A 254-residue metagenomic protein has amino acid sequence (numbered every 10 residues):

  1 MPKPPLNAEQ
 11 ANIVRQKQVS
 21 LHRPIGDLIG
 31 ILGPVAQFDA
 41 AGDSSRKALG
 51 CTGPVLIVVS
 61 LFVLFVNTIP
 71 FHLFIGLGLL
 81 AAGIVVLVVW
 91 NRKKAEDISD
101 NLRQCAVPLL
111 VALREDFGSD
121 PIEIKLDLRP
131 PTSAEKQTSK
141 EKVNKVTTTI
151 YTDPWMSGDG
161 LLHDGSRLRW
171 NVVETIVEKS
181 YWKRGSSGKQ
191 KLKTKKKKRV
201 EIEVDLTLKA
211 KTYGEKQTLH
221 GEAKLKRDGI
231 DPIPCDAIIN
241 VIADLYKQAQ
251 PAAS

Functional and structural regions predicted by a protein language model:
M1-P108: N-terminal alpha-helical membrane-insertion module
R15-K17, R23, R46, R92 (+7 more regions): Arginine residue identity/basic-tract feature
K93-T132: Cytosolic juxtamembrane segments of membrane proteins
G118-S254: Structured extramembrane domains adjacent to transmembrane segments
